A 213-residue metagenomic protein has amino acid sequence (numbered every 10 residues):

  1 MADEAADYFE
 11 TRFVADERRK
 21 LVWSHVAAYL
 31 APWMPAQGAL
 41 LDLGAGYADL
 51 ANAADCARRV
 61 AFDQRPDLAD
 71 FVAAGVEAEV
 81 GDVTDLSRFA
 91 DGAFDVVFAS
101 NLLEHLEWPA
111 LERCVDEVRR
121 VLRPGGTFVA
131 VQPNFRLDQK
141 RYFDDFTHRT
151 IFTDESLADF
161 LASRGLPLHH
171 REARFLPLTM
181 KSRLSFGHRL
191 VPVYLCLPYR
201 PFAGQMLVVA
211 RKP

Functional and structural regions predicted by a protein language model:
M1-G92, V96-F98, E112-V115, A203-M206: Conserved N-terminal segment of class I S-adenosyl-L-methionine
R12-E17, L21, V96-F98, E107-R123 (+1 more regions): S-adenosyl-L-methionine-dependent methyltransferase catalytic module, highlighting the catalytic core
D85, E104, L137: Active-site micro-motifs of SAM-dependent methyltransferase domains
D91, E104, D145: Conserved acidic functional residues
